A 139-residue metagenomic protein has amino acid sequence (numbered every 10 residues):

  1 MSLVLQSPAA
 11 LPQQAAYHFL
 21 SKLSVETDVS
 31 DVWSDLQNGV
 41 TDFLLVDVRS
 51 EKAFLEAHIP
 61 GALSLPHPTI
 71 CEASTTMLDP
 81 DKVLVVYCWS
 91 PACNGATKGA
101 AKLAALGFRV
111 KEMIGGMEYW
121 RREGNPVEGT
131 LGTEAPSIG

Functional and structural regions predicted by a protein language model:
M1-L45, R49-E56, G129-G139: Flexible, polar/low-complexity N-terminal or interdomain linker segments that lie immediately upstream of folded
T27-V29, P66, I114: Short loop/edge segments at beta-strand edges and connector loops that shape dinucleotide/nucleotide cofactor-binding
G39-L45, P60-G61, V83, R109: Short active-site oxyanion
F54-P60, W120: Short loop/helix-cap segments at secondary-structure boundaries that form the rim of catalytic
L63, D81, V127-L131: Short, hinge-like loop/turn segments at secondary-structure boundaries
T69-S74: Alpha-helical scaffolding within the catalytic cores of extracellular/periplasmic polymer-degrading hydrolases
T75-R121: Catalytic cysteine-centered active loop of the rhodanese-like fold, especially the PTP/DSP P-loop
